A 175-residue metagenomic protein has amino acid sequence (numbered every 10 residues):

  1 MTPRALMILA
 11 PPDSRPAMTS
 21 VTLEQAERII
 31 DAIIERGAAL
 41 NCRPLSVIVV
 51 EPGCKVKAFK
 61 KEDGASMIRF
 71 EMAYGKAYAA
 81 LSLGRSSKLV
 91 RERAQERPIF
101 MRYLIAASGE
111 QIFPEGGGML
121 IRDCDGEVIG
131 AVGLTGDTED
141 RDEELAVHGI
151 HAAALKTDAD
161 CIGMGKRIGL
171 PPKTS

Functional and structural regions predicted by a protein language model:
M1-P16: N-terminal amphipathic/basic-hydrophobic helices that include classical n-h-c signal peptides and signal-anchor
P12-I29, E35, T135-S175: Juxtadomain coupling helices with adjacent low-complexity linkers
L23-R43, R93, P98-P114: Short, basic/aromatic recognition patches
I33, C54, G126: Terminal peptide-recognition signature
S46-G53: Short hydrophobic alpha-helical segments used for membrane anchoring or interfacial signaling
V56-K61, F70: Amphipathic coiled-coil signal-relay and dimerization helices
M67, E71-I105: Regulatory sensory and allosteric helical modules in signal-transduction proteins and certain transcription factors
I105-H151, L155: Extended hydrophobic
